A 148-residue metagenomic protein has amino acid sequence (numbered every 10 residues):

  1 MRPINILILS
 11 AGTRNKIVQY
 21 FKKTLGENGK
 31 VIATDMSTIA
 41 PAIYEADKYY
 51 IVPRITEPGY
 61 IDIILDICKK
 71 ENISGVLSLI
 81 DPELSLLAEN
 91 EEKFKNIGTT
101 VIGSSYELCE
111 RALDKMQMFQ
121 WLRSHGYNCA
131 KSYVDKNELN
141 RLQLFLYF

Functional and structural regions predicted by a protein language model:
M1-I102: ATP-binding N-terminal substructure of ATP-dependent carboxylate-amine bond-forming enzymes
M36, R54, Y106, V134-N137: Residues that form or immediately flank small-molecule/cofactor binding pockets and catalytic motifs
T38-P41, E107-R111: Short gly/pro/ser/thr-enriched loop/turn and capping motifs at secondary-structure boundaries
C109-F148: Active-site nucleotide/adenylate-binding loops and adjacent lid/helix of ATP-dependent enzymes
